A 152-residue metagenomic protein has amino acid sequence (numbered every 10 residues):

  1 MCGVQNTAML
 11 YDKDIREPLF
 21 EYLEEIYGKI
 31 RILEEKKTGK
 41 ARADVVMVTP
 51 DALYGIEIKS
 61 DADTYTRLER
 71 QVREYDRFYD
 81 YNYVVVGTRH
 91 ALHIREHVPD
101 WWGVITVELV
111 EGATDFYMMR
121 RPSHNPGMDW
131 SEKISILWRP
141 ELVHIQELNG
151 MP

Functional and structural regions predicted by a protein language model:
C2-I32: Acidic-basic catalytic patches of nuclease active cores, encompassing PD-(D/E)XK and other metal-cofactor nuclease
L19, V45-M47, A52-D61: Conserved catalytic cores of phosphodiester-cleaving nucleases, focusing on short active-site segments
E21, I30-R31, A43-V48, V104-E111 (+1 more regions): Positively charged, polar, low-complexity stretches
L23, T38, A43-D44, A52 (+1 more regions): Short N-terminal edge-element motif at the start of the domain
L33-T38, L92: Short, solvent-exposed loop/turn elements at beta->coil junctions and helix N-caps that rim active or binding pockets
D63-T106: Catalytic cores of nucleic-acid endonucleases
A113-P152: A conserved mid-domain beta-alpha-beta active-site/ligand-binding segment of alpha/beta enzyme cores
